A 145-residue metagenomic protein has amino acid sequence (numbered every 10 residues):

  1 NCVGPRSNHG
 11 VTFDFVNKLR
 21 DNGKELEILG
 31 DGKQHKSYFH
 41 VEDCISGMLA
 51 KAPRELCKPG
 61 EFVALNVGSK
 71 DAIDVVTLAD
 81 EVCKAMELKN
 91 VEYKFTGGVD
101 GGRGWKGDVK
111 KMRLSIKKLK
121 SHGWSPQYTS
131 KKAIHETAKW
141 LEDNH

Functional and structural regions predicted by a protein language model:
N1-V11, H35: Flexible, glycine-rich beta-alpha linker
V11-T12, C44: Amphipathic coiled-coil/heptad-repeat helices and related helical stalk/stem segments that mediate oligomerization
T12-D14, C83-K84: Glycine-rich, phosphate-binding/catalytic loops in enzymes
D14-R20: Activation segment of eukaryotic-like protein kinases
R20-H145: C-terminal substrate-binding subdomain of Rossmann-fold SDR/epimerase-dehydratase oxidoreductases
